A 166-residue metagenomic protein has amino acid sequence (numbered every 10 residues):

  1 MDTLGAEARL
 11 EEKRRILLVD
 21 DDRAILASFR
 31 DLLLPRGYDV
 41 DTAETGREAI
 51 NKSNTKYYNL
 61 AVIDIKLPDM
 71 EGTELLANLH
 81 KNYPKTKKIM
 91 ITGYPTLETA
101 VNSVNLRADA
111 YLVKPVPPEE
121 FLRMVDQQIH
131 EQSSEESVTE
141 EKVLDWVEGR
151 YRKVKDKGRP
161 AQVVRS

Functional and structural regions predicted by a protein language model:
D20, D64: Active-site residues of response regulator receiver
R23-D41, Q128: Two-component/phosphorelay signaling modules centered on CheY-like receiver
L26, P68, T92: The feature encodes the CheY-like receiver
T45, E71-E74, T92: Acidic catalytic/metal-coordinating carboxylates
N51, T73-K85, D126: Short amphipathic alpha-helix used as the core "switch/output" element in two-component signaling
V116-V125: C-terminal output helix
H130-S166: CheY-like receiver
